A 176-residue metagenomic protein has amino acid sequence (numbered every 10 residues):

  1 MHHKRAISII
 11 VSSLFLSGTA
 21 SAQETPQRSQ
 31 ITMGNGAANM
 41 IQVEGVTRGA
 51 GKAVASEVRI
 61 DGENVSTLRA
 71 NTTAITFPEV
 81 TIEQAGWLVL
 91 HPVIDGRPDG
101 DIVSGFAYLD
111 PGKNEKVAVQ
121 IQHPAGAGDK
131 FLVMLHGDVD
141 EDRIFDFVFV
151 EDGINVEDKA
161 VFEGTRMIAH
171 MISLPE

Functional and structural regions predicted by a protein language model:
M1-S8: Bacterial N-terminal signal peptides that target proteins for export
I9-S17: Bacterial N-terminal signal peptides
N39-D95: Short, surface-exposed binding/anchoring microloops in extracellular/periplasmic proteins
T76-F77, N114-H123: Exposed aromatic-hydrophobic patches
G96-D101, D129, V139-N155: Acidic, glycine-anchored loop motifs typical of Ca2+
G100-G112: Solvent-exposed serine/threonine-rich low-complexity stretches and specific carbohydrate-binding patches
D146-E176: Short beta-strand elements
